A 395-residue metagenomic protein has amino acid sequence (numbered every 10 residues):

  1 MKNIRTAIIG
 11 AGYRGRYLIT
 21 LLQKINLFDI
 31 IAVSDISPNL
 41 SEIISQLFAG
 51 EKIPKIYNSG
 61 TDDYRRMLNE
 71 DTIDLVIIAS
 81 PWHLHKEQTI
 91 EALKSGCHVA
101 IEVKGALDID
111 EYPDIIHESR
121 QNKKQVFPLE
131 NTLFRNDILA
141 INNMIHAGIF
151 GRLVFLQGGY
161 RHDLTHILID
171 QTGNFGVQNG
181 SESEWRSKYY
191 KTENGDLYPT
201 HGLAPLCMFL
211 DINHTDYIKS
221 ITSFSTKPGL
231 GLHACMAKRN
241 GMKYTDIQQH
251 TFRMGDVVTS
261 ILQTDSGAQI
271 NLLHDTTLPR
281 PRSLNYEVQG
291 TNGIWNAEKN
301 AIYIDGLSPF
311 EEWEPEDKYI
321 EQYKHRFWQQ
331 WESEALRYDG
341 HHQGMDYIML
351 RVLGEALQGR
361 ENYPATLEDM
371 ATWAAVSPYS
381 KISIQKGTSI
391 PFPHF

Functional and structural regions predicted by a protein language model:
M1, I8, L75-I77, K124 (+1 more regions): C-terminal helix-rich "cap/oligomerization" subdomain common to oxidoreductases
M1-E51: N-terminal Rossmann-like dinucleotide-binding module
Y57-D74: A structured beta-alpha segment of the ubiquitous adenosine-cofactor-binding alpha/beta core
L75, P81-W82, K86-F134, G148: Beta-strand-loop-alpha-helix segment that lines the small-molecule cofactor/substrate pocket of alpha/beta enzymes
Q125, T132-T251, G387: Predominantly a Rossmann-like dinucleotide-binding segment in NAD(P)-dependent oxidoreductases
L230-I247, T251, G255, Q263-T264 (+1 more regions): C-terminal glycine/acidic-rich active-site capping loop/insertion
M254, L272-R282: Glycine-rich phosphate/pyrophosphate-binding beta-alpha loops
